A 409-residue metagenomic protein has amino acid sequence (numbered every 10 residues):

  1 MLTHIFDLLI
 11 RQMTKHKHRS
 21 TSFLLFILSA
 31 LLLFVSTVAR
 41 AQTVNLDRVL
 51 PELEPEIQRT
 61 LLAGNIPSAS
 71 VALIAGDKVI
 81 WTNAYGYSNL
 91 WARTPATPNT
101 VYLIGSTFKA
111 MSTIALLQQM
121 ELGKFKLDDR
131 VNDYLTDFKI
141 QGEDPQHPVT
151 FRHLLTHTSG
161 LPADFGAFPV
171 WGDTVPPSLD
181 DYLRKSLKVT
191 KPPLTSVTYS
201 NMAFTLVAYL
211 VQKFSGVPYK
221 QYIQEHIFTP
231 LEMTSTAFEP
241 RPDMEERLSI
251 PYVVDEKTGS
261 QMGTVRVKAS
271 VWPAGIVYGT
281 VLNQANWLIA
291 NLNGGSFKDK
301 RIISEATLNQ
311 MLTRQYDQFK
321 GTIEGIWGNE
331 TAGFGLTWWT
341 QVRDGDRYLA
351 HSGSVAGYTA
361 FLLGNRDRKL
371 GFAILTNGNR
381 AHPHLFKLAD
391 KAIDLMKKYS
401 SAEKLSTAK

Functional and structural regions predicted by a protein language model:
M1-S20: N-terminal secretory signal peptides that target proteins for export/translocation
L25-S36: Bacterial N-terminal signal peptides
T37-A41: Sec/Tat signal peptide C-region and signal peptidase I cleavage site
Q42-N83, Q212-E225, T229, M262-K409: Catalytic loop of the DD-peptidase/beta-lactamase superfamily, centered on the K-T-G motif and neighboring
L62-P95, L127, P169-P176, T234 (+3 more regions): A short, well-structured edge-of-sheet supersecondary motif
A63, L90-N201, V217, P242-R266: Active-site-proximal loop and beta-strand segments within enzyme catalytic domains
T82-Y85, D164-V170, Q224, F238-R241 (+1 more regions): Short, solvent-exposed loop/turn and secondary-structure capping segments
S112-T113, A203-A208, A285-N286: Well-ordered alpha-helical segments within folded domains of soluble proteins
